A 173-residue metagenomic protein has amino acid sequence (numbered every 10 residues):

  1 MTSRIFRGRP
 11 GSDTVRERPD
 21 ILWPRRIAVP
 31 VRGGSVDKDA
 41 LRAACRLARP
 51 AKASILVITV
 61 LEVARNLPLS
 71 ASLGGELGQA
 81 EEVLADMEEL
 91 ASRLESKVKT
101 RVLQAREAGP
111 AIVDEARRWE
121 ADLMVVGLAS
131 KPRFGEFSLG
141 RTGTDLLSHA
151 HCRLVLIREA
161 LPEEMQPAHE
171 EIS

Functional and structural regions predicted by a protein language model:
M1-L22, S92-M124, L161-S173: Structural beta-alpha unit
R16-G74, S92-K99, H149, S173: Small/aliphatic-rich secondary-structure junction motif
V36, A108, P132-F134: Short glycine-rich, flexible loops that bind phosphorylated cofactors or substrates
A40, L67-S70, A111-V113, E136-F137 (+1 more regions): Short, well-ordered secondary-structure micro-motifs
A43, E76-M87, A111: Short, solvent-exposed amphipathic alpha-helices that sit in or adjacent to ligand/effector-binding or catalytic
T59-V60, G127-A129, R158-E159: Short secondary-structure boundary segments
A71-Q79, S138: Alpha-helix N-cap and loop-to-helix initiation/capping positions
V126-H149, E163-P167: Glycine-rich, Arg-bearing micro-motifs that act as flexible, cationic patches
